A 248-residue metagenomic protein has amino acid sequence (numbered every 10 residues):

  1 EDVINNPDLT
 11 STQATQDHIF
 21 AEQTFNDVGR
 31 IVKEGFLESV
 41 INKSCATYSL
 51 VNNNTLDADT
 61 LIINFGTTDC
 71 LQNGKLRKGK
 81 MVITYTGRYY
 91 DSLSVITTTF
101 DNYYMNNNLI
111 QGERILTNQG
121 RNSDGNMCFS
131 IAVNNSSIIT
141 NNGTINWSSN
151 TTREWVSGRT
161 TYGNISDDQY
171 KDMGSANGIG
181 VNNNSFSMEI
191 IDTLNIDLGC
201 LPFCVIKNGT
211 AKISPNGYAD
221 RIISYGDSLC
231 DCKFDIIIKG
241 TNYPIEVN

Functional and structural regions predicted by a protein language model:
E1-N248: Low-complexity, intrinsically disordered segments exposed to solvent
